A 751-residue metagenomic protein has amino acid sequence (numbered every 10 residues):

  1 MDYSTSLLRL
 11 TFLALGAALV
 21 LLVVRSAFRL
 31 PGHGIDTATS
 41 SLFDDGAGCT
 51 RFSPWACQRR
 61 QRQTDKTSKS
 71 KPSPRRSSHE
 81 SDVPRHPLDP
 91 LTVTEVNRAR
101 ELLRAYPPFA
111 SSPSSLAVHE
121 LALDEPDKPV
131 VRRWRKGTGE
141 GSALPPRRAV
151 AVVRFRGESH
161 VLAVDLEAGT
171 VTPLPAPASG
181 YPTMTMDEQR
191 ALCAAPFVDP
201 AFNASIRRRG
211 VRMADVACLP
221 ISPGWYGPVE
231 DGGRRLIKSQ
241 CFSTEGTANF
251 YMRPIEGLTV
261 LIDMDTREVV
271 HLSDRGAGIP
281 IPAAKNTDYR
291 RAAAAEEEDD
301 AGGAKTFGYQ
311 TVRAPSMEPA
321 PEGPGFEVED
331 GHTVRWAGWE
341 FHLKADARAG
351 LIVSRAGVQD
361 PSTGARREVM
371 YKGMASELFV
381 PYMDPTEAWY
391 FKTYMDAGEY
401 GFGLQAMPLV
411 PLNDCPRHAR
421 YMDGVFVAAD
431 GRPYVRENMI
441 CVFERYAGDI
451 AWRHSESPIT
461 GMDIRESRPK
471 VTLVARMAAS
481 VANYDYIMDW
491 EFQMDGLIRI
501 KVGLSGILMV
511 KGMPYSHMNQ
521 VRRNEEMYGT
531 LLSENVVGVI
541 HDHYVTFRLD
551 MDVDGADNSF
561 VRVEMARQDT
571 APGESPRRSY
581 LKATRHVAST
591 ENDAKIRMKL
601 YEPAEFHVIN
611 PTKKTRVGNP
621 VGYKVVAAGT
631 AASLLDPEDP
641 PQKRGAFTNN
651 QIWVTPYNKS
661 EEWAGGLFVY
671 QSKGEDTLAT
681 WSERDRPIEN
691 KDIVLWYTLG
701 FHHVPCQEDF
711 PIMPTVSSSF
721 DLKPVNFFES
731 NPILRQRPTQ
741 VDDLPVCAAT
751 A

Functional and structural regions predicted by a protein language model:
D2, G16, L166-T185, R207 (+3 more regions): Extended effector regions of multi-domain proteins
S6-D36: Terminal signal-anchor or tail-anchor transmembrane helices that tether membrane-associated enzymes to cellular
A27-H79: Ser/Thr/Pro/Gly-rich low-complexity linker/stalk segments immediately outside membranes or between
P74-H86, G169-S179: Acidic/histidine-rich, surface-exposed loop or edge segments in extracytoplasmic proteins
H79-S81, R85-L88, E95, F197 (+1 more regions): Intrinsic disorder/low-complexity detector
P87-R135, T185-Y226: Short, non-transmembrane alpha-helical segments in secretory-pathway proteins
A110-L166, M213-D263, A337-W339, A475: Exposed beta-strand-loop-beta-strand "reactive/processing" segments of non-cytosolic proteins
